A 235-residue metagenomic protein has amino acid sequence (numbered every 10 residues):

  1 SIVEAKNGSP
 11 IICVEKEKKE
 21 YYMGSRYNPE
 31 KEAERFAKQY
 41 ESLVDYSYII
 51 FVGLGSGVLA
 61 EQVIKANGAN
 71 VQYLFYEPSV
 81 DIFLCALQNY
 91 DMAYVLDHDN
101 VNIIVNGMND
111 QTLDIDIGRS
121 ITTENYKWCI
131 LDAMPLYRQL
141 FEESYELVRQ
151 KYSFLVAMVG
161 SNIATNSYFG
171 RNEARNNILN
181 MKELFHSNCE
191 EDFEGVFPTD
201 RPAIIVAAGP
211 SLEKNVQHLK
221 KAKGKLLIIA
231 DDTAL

Functional and structural regions predicted by a protein language model:
S1-A203, P210-K225, L235: N-terminal donor/sugar-recognition subdomains of glycan-related enzymes, prototypically the membrane-proximal stem
